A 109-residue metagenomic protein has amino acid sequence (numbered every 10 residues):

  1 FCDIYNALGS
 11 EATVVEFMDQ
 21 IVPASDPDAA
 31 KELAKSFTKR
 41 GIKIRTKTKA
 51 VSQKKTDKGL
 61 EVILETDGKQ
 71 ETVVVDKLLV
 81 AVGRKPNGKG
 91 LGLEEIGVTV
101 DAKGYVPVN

Functional and structural regions predicted by a protein language model:
F1-Q70: Rossmann-like dinucleotide-binding cores of NAD(P)H-dependent redox enzymes
Q70-E71, G97: Short secondary-structure boundary/capping segments
K77-N109: FAD-site-proximal beta/loop scaffold in flavoenzymes
